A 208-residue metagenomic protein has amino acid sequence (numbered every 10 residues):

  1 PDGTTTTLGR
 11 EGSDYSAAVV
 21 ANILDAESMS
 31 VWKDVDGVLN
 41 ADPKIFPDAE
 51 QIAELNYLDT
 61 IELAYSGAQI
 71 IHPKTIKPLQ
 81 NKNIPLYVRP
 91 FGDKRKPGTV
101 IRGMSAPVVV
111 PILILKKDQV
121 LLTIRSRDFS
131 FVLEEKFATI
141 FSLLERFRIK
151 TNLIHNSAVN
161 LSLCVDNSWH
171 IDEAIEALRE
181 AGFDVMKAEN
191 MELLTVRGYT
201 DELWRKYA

Functional and structural regions predicted by a protein language model:
P1-A208: C-terminal catalytic "cap/lid" subdomain
